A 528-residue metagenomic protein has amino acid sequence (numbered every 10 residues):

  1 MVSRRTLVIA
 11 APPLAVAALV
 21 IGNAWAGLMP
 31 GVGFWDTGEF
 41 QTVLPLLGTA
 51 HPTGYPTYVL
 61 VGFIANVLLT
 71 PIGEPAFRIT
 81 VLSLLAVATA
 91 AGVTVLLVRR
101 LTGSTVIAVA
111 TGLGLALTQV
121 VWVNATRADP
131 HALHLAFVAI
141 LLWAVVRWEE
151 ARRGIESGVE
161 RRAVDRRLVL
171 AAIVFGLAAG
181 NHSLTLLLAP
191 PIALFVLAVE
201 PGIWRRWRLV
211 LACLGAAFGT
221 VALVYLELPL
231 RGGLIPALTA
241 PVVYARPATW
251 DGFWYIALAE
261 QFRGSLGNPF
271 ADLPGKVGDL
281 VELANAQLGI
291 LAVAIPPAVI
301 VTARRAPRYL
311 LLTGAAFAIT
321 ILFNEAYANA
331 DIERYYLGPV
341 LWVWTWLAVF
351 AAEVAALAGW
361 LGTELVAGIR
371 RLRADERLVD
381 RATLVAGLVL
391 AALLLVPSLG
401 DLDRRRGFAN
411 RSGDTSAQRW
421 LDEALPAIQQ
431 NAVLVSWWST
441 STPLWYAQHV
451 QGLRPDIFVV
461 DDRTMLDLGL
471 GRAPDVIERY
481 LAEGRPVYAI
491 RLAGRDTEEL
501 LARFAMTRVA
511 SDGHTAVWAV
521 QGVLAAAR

Functional and structural regions predicted by a protein language model:
P13-A15, T94-L117, A136, G158-R161 (+4 more regions): Transmembrane-helix signature of polytopic, membrane-embedded enzymes that assemble or transfer cell-envelope glycans
A26-G27, L47, I72-T80, V87 (+6 more regions): Aromatic- and kink-enriched transmembrane "portal" helix at the membrane-lumen/periplasm boundary that abuts
V43-L46, T111-A116, V164-N181, A193-V196: Membrane-interface alpha helices of multi-pass inner-membrane proteins
V81-T102, I140-A144, P297, W346-V349: Transmembrane-helix motifs of polytopic, lipid-linked glycan transferases
R99-T105, L141-L168, F175-A178, V196-G202: Membrane-interface transmembrane helices that cradle and orient dolichyl/undecaprenyl
E149-E150, E156-G158, L187-G219, G368: Perimembrane helix-loop-helix junctions
N285-P307, E364: Hydrophobic, aromatic-rich transmembrane alpha-helices and their immediate juxtamembrane boundary segments
F350, T383-G413: Transmembrane alpha-helical segments
